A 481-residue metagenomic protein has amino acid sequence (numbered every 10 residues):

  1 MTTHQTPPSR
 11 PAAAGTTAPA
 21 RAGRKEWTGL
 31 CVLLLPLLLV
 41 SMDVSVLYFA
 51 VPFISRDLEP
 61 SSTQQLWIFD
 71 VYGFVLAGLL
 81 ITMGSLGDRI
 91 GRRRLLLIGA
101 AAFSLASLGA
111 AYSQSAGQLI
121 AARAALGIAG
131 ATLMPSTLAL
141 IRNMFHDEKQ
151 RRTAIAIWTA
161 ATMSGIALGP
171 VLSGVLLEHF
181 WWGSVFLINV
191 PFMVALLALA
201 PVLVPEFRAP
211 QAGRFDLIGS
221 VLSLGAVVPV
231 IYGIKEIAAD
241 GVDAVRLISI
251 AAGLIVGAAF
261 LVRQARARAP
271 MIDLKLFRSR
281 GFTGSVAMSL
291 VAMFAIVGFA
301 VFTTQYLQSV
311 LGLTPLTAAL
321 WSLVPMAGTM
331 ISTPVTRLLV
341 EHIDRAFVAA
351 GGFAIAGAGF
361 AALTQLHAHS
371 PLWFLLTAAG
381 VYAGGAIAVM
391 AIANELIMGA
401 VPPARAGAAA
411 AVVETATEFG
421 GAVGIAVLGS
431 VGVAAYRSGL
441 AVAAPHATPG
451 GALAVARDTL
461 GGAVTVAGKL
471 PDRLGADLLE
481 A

Functional and structural regions predicted by a protein language model:
M1-M42: Cytosolic juxtamembrane N-terminal segment immediately preceding the first transmembrane helix of multi-pass
R10-A13, A195, L396, V412 (+1 more regions): Hydrophobic transmembrane architecture of multi-pass small-molecule transporters
E26-M42, L47-F49, V245-S249, V256 (+1 more regions): 12-transmembrane solute porter fold
A50-G78, Q118, L316-L320: Extracellular/periplasmic helix-loop-helix junction of adjacent transmembrane segments in MFS-like secondary
E59, G91, Y112-Q118, F180-W181 (+3 more regions): Helix-breaking motifs and short loop linkers at transmembrane-helix boundaries and internal kinks in secondary membrane
D70-G84, M134-L138, L323-V335: Central cavity-lining transmembrane alpha-helices of secondary-active solute carriers, predominantly the Major
S85-I218, E236: Helix-loop-helix hairpins in multi-pass membrane proteins, especially solute transporters
A156, E178-S289, A295, T314 (+2 more regions): Hydrophobic transmembrane-helix bundles of small-molecule transporters
